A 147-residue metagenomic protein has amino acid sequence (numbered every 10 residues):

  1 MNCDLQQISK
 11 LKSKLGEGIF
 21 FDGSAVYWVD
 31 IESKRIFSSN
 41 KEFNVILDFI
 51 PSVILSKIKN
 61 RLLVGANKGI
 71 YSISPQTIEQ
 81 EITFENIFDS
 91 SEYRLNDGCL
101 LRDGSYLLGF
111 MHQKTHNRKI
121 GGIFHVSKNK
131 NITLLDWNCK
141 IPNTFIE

Functional and structural regions predicted by a protein language model:
M1-K12, S39-F43, I82-I87: A short helix->beta-strand "capping" segment at the edge of beta-propeller domains
L11-S24, D48-R61, G65, D89-S105 (+1 more regions): Beta-rich, blade/repeat-based domains predominating in secreted/periplasmic proteins but also intracellular
Y27-D30, V64, L107-F110: Residue position within the beta-strands of beta-propeller blades
I31-E32, K114-G121: Short, solvent-exposed loop/turn segments at conserved positions within beta-propeller repeat blades
R35-F37, G69, G121-F124: A short loop-to-beta-strand structural motif that recurs across blades of beta-propeller domains
S39-E42, S74-I78, V126-K130: Short loop/turn segments that connect beta-strands within beta-propeller blades
L62-L101, F110-N117: Glycine/small-residue-rich loop that forms an oxyanion/phosphate-binding "nest" at active or ligand-binding sites
I120-W137: A short, charged helix-loop
